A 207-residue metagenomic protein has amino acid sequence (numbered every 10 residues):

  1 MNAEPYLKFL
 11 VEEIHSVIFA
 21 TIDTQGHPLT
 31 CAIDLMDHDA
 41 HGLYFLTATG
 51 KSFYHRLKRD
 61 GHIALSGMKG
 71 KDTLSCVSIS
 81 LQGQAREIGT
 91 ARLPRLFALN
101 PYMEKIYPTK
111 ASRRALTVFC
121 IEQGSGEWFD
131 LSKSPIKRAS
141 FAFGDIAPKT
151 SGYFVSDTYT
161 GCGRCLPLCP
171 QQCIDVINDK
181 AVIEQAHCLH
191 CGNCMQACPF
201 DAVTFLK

Functional and structural regions predicted by a protein language model:
F9-Q25, I63-G67: A short, Trp-centered hydrophobic/proline-enriched beta-strand micro-motif
I33-D37: A short, well-structured catalytic beta-strand-centered motif of the EAL phosphodiesterase domain for c-di-GMP
A40-Y44: Short active-site oxyanion
R56-F119, Q123-S125: Short, structured beta-strand-loop surface elements
V118, K133-T150: Flexible glycine-rich active-site/ligand-binding loops centered on an Asp-His dyad
F143-G161, Q172-H190, T204-K207: Ferredoxin-like iron-sulfur electron-transfer modules
G161-L168, H190-A197: C-type cytochrome heme c attachment motif
M195-F200, T204-F205: Short metal-binding segments enriched for Cys and/or His
